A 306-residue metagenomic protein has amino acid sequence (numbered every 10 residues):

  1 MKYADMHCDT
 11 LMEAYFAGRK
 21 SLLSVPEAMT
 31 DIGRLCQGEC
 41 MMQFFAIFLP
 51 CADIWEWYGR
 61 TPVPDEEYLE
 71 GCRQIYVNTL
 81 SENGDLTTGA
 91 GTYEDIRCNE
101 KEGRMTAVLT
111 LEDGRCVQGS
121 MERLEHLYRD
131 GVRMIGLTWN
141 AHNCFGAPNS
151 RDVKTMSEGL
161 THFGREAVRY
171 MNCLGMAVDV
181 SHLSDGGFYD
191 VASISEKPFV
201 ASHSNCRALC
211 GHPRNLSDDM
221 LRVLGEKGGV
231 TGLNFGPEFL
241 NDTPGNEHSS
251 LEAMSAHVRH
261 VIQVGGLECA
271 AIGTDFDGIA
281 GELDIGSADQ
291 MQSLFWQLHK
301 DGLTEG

Functional and structural regions predicted by a protein language model:
M1-K154, G211-I272, F276-G306: N-terminal hydrophobic targeting/anchoring segments and the immediately downstream early-domain regions of hydrolases
R115-Q118, L127-R214: Divalent metal-binding pocket/active-site signature
